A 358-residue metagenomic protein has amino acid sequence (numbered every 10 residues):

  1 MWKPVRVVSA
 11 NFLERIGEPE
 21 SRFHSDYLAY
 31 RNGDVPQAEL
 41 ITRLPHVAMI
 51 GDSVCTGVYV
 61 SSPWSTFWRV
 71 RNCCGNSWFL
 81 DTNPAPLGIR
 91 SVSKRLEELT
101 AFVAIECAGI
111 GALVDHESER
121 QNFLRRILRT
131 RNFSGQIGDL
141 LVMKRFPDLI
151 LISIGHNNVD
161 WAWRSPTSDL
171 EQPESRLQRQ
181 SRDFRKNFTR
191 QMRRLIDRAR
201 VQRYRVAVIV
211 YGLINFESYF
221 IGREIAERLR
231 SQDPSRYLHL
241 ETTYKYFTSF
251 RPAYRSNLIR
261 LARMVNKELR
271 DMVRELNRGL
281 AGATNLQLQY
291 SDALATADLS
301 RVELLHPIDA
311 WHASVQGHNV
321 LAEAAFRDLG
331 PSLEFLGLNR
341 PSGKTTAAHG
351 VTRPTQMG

Functional and structural regions predicted by a protein language model:
M1-V103, S332-G358: N-terminal secretory targeting modules
H46-V58, V103-A108, D148-S153, N158-D160 (+2 more regions): Structural recognition of the beta-strand scaffold that forms the well-ordered cores of secreted hydrolase catalytic
A48-W64, G212-R236: Short, solvent-exposed beta-strand-terminating loops
T56-V58, L113-H116, N158-A162, F216-G222 (+1 more regions): Short catalytic/ligand-binding loop motif for oxyanion handling, primarily in non-cytosolic enzymes, centered on
S65-R193: Conserved SGNH/GDSL esterase-like catalytic core that processes O-acyl groups on lipids and polysaccharides
A101, A199-V206: A short helix->loop->beta-strand "cap" motif at the edges of active sites that frequently abuts
Y219-Q289, V315: Substrate-gating cap/lid alpha-helix
D271, E275, L286, D292-L338: Extracellular low-complexity, Gly/Ser/Thr-rich intrinsically disordered linkers and protease-sensitive activation/hinge
